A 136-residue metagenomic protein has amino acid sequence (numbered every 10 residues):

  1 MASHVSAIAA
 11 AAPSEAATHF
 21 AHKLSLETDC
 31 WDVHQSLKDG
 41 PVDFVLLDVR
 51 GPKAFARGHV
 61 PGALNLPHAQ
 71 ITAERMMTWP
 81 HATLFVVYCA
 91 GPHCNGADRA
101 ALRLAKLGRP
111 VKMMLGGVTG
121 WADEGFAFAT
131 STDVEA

Functional and structural regions predicted by a protein language model:
M1-R57, T130-A136: Flexible, polar/low-complexity N-terminal or interdomain linker segments that lie immediately upstream of folded
G40-L46, P61-G62, L84, P110: Short active-site oxyanion
F55-P61, W121: Short loop/helix-cap segments at secondary-structure boundaries that form the rim of catalytic
V60-G62, A100-R103, F126-F128: Short, glycine/charged-enriched secondary-structure capping and boundary segments
L64, A82, F128-T132: Short, hinge-like loop/turn segments at secondary-structure boundaries
L66-A69, L115, T132: Short beta->alpha connector loops at strand-helix junctions that form conserved, small/polar/Pro-enriched
Q70-R75: Alpha-helical scaffolding within the catalytic cores of extracellular/periplasmic polymer-degrading hydrolases
M76-A122: Catalytic cysteine-centered active loop of the rhodanese-like fold, especially the PTP/DSP P-loop
